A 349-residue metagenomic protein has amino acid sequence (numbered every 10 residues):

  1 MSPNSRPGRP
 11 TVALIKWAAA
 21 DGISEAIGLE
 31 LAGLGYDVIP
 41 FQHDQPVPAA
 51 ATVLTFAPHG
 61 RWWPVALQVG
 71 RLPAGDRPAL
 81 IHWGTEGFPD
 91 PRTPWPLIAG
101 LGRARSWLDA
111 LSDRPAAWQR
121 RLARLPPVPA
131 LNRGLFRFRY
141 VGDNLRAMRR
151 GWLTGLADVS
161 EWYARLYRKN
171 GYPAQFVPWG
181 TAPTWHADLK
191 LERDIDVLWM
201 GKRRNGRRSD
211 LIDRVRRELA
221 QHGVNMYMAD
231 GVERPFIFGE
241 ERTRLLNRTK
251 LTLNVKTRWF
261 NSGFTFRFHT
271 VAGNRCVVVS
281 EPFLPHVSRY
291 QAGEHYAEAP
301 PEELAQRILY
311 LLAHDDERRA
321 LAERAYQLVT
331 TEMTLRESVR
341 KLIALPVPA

Functional and structural regions predicted by a protein language model:
S2-A51, T55-D76, H82-H269, G273-A292 (+1 more regions): Nucleotide-sugar donor-binding catalytic core of glycosyltransferases
W152, R267, R307, R324-A325: Short, hydrophobic/aromatic alpha-helical segments in well-folded domains
Y290, I308, A322: Short, flexible helix/strand-to-coil boundary loops that buttress conserved ligand/catalytic motifs in alpha/beta
P300-E317: C-terminal "capping" alpha-helix adjacent to the active site of nucleotide-linked donor transferases in cell-envelope
L312-P346: A charged, aromatic-enriched C-terminal amphipathic alpha-helix characteristic of glycosyltransferases across folds
